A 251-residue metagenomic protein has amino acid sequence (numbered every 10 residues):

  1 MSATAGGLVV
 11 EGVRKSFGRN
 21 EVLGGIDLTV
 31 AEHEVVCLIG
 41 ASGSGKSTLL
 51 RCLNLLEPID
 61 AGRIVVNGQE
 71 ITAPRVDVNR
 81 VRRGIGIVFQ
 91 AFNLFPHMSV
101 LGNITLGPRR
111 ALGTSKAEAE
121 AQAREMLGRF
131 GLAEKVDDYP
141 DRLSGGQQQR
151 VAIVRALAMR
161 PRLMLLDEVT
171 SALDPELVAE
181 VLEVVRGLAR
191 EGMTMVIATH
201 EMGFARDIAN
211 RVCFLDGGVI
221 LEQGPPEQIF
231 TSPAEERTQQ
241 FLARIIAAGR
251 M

Functional and structural regions predicted by a protein language model:
A5-P226: ABC family nucleotide-binding domain
Q223, E227-M251: C-terminal boundary and immediately downstream tail of ABC-type ATPase nucleotide-binding domains
